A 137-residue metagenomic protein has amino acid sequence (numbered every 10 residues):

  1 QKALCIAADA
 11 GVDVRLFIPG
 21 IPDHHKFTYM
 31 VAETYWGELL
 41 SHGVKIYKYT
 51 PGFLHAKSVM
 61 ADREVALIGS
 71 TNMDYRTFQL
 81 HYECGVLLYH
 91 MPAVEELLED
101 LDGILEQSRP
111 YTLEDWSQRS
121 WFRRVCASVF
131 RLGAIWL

Functional and structural regions predicted by a protein language model:
Q1-L137: PLD/PLD-like phosphodiesterase catalytic module centered on the HKD motif
